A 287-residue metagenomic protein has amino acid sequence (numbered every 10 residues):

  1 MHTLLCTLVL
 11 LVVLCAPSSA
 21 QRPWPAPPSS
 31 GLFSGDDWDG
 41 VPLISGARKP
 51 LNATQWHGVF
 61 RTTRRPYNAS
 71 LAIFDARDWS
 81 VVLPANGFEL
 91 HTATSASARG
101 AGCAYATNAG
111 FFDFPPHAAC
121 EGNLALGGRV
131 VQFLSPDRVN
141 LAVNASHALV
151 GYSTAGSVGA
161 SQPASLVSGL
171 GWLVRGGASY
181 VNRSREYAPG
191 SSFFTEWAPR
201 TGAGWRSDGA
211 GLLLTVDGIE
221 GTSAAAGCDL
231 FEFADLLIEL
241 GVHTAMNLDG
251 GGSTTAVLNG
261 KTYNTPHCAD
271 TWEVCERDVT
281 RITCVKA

Functional and structural regions predicted by a protein language model:
M1-V9: Classical eukaryotic N-terminal signal peptides for Sec-dependent ER targeting/secretion, especially the positively
V12-V13, P17-N140, L149-G151: Zymogen propeptides
A69-I73, N140, W172, G202 (+1 more regions): Conserved hydrophobic/aromatic beta-strand scaffold that supports enzyme active sites
D75-R77, A142-A148, S153, R175-G177 (+3 more regions): Short acidic-glycine loop/turn motifs at beta-strand connectors
A85-H91, S153-A160, V216-G221: Short, solvent-exposed aromatic-acidic interface loops
T107-F194: Active-site-adjacent helix-turn-beta-strand microarchitecture at beta-sheet edges that either contains or buttresses
P116-D137, A188-T244, S253-A287: Conserved, well-ordered active-site substructure
